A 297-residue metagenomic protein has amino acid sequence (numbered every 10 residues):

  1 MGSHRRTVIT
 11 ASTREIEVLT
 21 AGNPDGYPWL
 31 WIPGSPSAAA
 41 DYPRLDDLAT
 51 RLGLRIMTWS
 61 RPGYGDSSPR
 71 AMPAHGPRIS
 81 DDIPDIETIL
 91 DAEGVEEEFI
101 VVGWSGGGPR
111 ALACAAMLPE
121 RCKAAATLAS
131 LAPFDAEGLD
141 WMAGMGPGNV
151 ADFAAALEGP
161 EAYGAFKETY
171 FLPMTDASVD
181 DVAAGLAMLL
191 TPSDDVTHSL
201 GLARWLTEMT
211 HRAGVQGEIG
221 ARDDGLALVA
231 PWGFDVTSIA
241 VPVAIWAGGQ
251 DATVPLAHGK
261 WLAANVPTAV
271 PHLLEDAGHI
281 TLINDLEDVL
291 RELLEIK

Functional and structural regions predicted by a protein language model:
G34-D47: The serine-hydrolase catalytic nucleophile loop
Y42, P62-I79: Glycine-rich "HGGG/HGxG" loop immediately N-terminal to the catalytic nucleophile of the alpha/beta-hydrolase
A49-P69: Conserved alpha/beta-hydrolase
D81-F99: Conserved acidic catalytic loop of the alpha/beta-hydrolase fold
E98-W141: Conserved hydrolase catalytic core segment
M145-F234: Alpha/beta-hydrolase
I239, I245-A247, D251: Short beta-strand/loop motif that positions the catalytic acidic residue of the alpha/beta-hydrolase fold
T268-K297: Catalytic active-site module of serine/aspartate enzymes centered on a nucleophile-bearing elbow/loop
